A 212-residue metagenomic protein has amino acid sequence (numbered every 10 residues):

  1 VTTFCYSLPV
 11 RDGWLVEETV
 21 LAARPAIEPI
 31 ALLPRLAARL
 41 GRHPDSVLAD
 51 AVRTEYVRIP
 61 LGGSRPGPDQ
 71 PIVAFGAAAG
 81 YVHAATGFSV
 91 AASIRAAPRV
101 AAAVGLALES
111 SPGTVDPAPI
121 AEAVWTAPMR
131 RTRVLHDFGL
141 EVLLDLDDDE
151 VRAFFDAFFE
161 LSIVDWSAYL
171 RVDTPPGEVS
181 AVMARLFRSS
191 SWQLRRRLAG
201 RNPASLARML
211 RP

Functional and structural regions predicted by a protein language model:
T2-T3, T19, T54, T86 (+4 more regions): Residue-identity detector for threonine
T3-C5, V20-R99: FAD/FMN-dependent oxidoreductases across multiple families
L8-V10: A short, hydrophobic, proline-anchored segment that marks a local hinge/packing element in signaling and regulatory
W14-L15: Hydrophobic residues embedded in beta-strands of well-ordered beta-sheets
P98, A102-P212: Long, low-complexity C-terminal extensions of enzymes
